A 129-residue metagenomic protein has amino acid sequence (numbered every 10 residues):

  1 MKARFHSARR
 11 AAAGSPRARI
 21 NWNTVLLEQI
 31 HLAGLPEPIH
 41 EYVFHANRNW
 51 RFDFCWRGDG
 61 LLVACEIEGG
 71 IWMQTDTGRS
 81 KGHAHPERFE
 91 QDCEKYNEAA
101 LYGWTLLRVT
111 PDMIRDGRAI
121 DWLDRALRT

Functional and structural regions predicted by a protein language model:
M1-A11, C93-T129: Basic, glycine-rich
M1-H40, H45: Solvent-exposed, charged helical/coil patches that constitute nucleic-acid or partner-interaction surfaces
P16-T24, L35, W72-Q74, S80-A84 (+1 more regions): Electrostatic, structured charged patches in enzyme active sites and in nucleic-acid/phosphate-binding
A18, G34-P38, R48, R115-D121 (+1 more regions): Generic structural signal for short, solvent-exposed loop/turn connectors between secondary structure elements
N21, L27-Q29, C65, R125-T129: Repeat-unit-sized solenoid/scaffold elements
N23-T24, F89, C93-Y96: Short, surface-exposed alpha-helical segments at coil->helix boundaries
L32-A64: Active-site metal-binding core of divalent-cation-utilizing nuclease and nuclease-like domains
R51-Q91: Short beta-strand-loop-alpha-helix junction that forms the active-site gateway of nucleic-acid-processing nucleases
